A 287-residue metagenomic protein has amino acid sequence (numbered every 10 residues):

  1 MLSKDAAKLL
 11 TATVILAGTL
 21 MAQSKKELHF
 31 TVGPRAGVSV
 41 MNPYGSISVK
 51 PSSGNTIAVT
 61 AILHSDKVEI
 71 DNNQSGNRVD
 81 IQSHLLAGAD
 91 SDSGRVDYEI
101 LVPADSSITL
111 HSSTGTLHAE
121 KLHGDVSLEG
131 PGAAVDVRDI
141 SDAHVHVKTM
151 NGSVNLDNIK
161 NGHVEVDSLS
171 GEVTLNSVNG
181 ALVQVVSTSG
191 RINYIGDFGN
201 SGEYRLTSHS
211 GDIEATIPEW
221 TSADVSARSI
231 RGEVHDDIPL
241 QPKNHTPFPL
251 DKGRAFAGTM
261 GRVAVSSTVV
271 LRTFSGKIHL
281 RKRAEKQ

Functional and structural regions predicted by a protein language model:
M1-Q287: Intrinsically disordered, low-complexity terminal regions
